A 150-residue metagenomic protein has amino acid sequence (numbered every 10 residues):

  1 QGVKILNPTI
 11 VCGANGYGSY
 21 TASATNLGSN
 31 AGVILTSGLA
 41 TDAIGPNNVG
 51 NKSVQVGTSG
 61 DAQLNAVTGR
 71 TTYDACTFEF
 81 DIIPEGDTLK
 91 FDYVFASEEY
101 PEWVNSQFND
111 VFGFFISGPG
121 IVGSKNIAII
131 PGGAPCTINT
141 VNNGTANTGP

Functional and structural regions predicted by a protein language model:
Q1-P150: Aromatic (Trp/Tyr/Phe) and Gly/Pro-enriched flexible surface segments
